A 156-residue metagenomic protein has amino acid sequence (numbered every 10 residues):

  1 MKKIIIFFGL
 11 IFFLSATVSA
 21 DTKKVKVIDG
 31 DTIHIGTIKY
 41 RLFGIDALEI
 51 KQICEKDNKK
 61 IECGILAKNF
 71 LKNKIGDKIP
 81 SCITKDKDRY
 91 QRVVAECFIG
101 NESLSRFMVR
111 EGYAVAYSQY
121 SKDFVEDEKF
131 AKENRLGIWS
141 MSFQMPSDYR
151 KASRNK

Functional and structural regions predicted by a protein language model:
K3-F8, L14-K156: Small beta-barrel nucleic-acid-binding modules, primarily SNase/OB-fold domains and secondarily Tudor-like barrels
